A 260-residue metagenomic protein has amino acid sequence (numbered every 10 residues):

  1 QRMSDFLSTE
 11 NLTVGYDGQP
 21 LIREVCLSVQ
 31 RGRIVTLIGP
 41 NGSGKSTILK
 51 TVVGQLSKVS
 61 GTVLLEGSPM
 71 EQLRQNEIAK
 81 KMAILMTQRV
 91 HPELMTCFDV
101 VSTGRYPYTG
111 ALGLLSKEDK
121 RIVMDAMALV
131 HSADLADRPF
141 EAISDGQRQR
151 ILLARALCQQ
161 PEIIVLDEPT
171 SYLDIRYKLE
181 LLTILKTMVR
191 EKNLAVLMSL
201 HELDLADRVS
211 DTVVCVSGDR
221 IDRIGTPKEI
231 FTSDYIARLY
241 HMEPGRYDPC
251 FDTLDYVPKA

Functional and structural regions predicted by a protein language model:
I38-P40: The feature captures the beta-strand-to-loop junction immediately N-terminal to the Walker
V53: Helix-to-loop junction immediately C-terminal to a conserved catalytic motif
G61-P69, I78: Conserved ABC transporter NBD signature motif
S102, K117-L135, Q160: Conserved ABC ATPase "signature" region
L114, P139-I143, Q147: Conserved ABC ATPase signature
I164-E168: Catalytic Walker B motif of ABC-type/P-loop ATPase nucleotide-binding domains
L239-A260: ABC ATPase nucleotide-binding domains
